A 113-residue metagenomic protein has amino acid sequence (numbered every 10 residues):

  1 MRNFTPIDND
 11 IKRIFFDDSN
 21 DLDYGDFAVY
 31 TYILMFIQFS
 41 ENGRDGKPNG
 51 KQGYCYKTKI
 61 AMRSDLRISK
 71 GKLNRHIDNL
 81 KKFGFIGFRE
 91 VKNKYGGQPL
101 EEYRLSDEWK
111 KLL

Functional and structural regions predicted by a protein language model:
M1-A61: Short recognition helix of helix-turn-helix/winged-helix DNA-binding domains
I37-L105: Winged helix-turn-helix DNA-binding recognition segment
D107-L113: Short, amphipathic alpha-helical interaction segments positioned at domain boundaries
